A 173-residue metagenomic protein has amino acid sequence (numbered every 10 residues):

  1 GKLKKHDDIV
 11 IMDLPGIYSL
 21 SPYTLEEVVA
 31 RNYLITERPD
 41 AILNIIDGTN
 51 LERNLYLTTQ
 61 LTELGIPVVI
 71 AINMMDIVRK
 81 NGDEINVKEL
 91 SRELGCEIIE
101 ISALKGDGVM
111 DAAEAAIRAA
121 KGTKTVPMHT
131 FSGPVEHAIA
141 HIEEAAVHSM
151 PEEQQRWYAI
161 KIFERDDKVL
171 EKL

Functional and structural regions predicted by a protein language model:
G1-H6, V29-I98: Conserved C-terminal guanine-recognition region of P-loop GTPase G domains, centered on the G4
D8-Y23, G48: Switch II (G3) loop of P-loop NTPases
D13, N73, S102: Active-site glycine-centered loops adjacent to acidic/histidine catalytic or metal-binding residues that shape
I17, G48-L51, A103-G106: Short, surface-exposed acidic/glycine-rich loop or hinge patches that mediate macromolecular interfaces
Y18-S21, E52, R79, E164: Generic, ordered loop/turn and secondary-structure boundary motif
E26: Conserved donor sugar-nucleotide recognition element shared by glycan-biosynthetic enzymes
V69, R79-L173: Alpha-helical transmembrane helix bundles of large polytopic membrane transport and channel proteins
